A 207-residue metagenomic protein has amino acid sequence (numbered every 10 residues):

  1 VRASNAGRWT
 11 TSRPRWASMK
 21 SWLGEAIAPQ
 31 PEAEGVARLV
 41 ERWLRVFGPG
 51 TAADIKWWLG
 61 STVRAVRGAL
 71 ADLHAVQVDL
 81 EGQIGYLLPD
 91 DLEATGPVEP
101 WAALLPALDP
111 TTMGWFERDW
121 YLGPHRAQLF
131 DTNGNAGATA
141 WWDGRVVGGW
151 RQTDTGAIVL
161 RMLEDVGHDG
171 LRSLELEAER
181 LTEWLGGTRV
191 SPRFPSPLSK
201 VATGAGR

Functional and structural regions predicted by a protein language model:
V1-T112, F116-R118, L122-R207: Long, low-complexity intrinsically disordered regions
